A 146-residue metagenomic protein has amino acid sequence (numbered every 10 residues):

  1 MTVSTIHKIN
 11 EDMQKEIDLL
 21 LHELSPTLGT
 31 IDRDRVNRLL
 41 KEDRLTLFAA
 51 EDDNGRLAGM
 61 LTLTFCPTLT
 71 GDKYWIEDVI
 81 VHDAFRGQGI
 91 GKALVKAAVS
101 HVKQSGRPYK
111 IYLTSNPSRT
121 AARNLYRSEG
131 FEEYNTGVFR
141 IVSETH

Functional and structural regions predicted by a protein language model:
M1-I31: Short amphipathic alpha-helix that is part of the acyltransferase structural core
R38-A49: A short helix-loop-beta-strand connector motif used in the catalytic cores of GNAT acetyltransferases and, in some
A49, R56-F65, W75, I80: Conserved beta-strand in the GNAT
F65-C66, I141: A short acidic/small-residue loop/turn micro-motif
C66-I76, R86, S105-Y109, E132-Y134: A conserved beta-turn-beta hairpin within the catalytic core of GNAT-like acetyltransferases that forms part
V81, G87-S100, N124, S128: Conserved acetyl-CoA-binding loop-helix of GNAT-fold acetyltransferases
K92, Q104, P117-N135, I141: Conserved active-site alpha-helix within GNAT-family acetyltransferase domains
V95, K103-S115: Conserved GNAT acetyl-CoA-binding A-motif
